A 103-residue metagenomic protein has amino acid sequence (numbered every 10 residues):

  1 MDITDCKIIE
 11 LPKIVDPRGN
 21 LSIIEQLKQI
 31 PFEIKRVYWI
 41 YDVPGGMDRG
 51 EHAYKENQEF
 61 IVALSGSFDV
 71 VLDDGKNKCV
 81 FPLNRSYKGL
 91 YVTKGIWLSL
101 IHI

Functional and structural regions predicted by a protein language model:
M1-L90: Non-catalytic, conserved peripheral segments adjacent to functional cores
L98: Glycine-centered loop/turn positions within well-structured domains that cap or flank conserved ligand/cofactor-binding
I101-I103: Conserved small/polar residues in nucleotide/adenosyl-binding loops
